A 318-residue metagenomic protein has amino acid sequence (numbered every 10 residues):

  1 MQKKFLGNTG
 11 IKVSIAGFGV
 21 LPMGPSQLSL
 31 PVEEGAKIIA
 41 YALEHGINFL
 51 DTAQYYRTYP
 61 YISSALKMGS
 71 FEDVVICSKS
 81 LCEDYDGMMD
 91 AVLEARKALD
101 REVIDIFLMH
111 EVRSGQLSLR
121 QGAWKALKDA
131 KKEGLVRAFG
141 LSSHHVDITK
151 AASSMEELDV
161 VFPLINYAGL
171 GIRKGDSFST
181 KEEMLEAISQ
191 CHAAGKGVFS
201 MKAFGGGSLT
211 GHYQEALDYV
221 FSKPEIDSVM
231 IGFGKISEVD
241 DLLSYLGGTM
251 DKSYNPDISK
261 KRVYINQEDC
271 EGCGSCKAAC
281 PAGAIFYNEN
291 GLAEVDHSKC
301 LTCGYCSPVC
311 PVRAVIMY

Functional and structural regions predicted by a protein language model:
M1-D73, K132: N-terminal binding-site loop/beta-alpha segment at the start of enzyme catalytic domains that lines or forms
L6, F18, A42, L50 (+8 more regions): Conserved, mostly hydrophobic/aromatic
T9-A16, G46-F49, S70-V74, D100-D105 (+4 more regions): Short, well-ordered coil/turn segments that N-cap beta-strands
L21-E33, C77-D86, L209-G211: Active-site mouth loops of central-metabolism enzymes
S26-Q27, S63, E83-F199, F204-G205: Glycine/proline-rich, positively charged, aromatic-decorated active-site loop/lid region on the catalytic face
L43-E44, M184, I188-M250, Y264-K277 (+2 more regions): Conserved short secondary-structure transition element at the edge of the structured enzyme core that lines
E72-C77, L158-N166, M250-P256: Short hydrophobic/aromatic-enriched beta-strand-loop microsegments
S253-G272, G283-T302, I316-Y318: Ferredoxin-like iron-sulfur electron-transfer modules
